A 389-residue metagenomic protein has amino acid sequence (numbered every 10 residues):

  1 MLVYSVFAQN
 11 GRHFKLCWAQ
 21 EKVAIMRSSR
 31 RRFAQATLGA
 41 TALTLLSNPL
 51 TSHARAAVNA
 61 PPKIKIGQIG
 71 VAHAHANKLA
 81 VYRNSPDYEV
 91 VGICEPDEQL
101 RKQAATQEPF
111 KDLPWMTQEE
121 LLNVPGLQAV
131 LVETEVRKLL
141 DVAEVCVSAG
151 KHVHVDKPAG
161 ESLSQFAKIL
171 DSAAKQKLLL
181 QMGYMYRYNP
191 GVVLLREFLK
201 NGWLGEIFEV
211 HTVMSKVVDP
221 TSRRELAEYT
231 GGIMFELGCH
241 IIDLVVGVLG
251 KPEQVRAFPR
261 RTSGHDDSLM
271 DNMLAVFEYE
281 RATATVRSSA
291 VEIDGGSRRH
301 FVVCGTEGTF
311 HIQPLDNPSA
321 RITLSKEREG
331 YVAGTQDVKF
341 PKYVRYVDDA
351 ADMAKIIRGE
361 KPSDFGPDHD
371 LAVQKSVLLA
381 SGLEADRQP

Functional and structural regions predicted by a protein language model:
M1-S28: N-terminal secretory signal peptides
R27, R32-A60, A129-L131, D352-P389: C-terminal helix-rich "cap/oligomerization" subdomain common to oxidoreductases
G39-E108, A354: N-terminal Rossmann-like dinucleotide-binding module
P62, A74, Y186-D266: Predominantly a Rossmann-like dinucleotide-binding segment in NAD(P)-dependent oxidoreductases
Q68, V132, V155, L180-M182 (+2 more regions): Hydrophobic residues in well-ordered beta-strands that form the structural core
F110-S172: Beta-loop-alpha module in the N-terminal Rossmann-like domain of NAD(P)-dependent dehydrogenases, especially those
K168-Y186, E206-V210: Rossmann-fold dehydrogenase core element
D243-P318, V347-K361: Contiguous beta-strand/loop segments that form the cofactor/metal-binding neighborhood of enzyme cores
